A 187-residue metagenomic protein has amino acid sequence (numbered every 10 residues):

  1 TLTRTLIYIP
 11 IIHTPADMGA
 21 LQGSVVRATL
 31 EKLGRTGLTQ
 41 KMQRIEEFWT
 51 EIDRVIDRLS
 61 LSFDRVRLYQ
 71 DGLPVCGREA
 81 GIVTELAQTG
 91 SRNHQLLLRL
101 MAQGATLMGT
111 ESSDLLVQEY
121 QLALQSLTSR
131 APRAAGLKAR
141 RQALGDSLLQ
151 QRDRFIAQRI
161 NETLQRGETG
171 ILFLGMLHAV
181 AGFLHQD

Functional and structural regions predicted by a protein language model:
T1-D187: Compositional signal for N-terminal targeting/processing segments
